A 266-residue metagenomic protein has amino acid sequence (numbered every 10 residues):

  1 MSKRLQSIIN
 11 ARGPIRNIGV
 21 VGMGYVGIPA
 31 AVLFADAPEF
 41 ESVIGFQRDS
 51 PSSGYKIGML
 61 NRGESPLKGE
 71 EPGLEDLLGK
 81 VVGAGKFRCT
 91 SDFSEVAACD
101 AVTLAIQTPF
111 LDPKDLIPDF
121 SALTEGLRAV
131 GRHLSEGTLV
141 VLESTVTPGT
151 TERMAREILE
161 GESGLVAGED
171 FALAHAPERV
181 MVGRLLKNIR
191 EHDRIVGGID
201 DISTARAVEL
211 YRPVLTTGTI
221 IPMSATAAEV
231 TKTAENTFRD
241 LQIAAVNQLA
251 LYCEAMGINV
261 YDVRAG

Functional and structural regions predicted by a protein language model:
M1-G266: Structural/interface elements that position substrates and couple domains in central-metabolism enzymes
